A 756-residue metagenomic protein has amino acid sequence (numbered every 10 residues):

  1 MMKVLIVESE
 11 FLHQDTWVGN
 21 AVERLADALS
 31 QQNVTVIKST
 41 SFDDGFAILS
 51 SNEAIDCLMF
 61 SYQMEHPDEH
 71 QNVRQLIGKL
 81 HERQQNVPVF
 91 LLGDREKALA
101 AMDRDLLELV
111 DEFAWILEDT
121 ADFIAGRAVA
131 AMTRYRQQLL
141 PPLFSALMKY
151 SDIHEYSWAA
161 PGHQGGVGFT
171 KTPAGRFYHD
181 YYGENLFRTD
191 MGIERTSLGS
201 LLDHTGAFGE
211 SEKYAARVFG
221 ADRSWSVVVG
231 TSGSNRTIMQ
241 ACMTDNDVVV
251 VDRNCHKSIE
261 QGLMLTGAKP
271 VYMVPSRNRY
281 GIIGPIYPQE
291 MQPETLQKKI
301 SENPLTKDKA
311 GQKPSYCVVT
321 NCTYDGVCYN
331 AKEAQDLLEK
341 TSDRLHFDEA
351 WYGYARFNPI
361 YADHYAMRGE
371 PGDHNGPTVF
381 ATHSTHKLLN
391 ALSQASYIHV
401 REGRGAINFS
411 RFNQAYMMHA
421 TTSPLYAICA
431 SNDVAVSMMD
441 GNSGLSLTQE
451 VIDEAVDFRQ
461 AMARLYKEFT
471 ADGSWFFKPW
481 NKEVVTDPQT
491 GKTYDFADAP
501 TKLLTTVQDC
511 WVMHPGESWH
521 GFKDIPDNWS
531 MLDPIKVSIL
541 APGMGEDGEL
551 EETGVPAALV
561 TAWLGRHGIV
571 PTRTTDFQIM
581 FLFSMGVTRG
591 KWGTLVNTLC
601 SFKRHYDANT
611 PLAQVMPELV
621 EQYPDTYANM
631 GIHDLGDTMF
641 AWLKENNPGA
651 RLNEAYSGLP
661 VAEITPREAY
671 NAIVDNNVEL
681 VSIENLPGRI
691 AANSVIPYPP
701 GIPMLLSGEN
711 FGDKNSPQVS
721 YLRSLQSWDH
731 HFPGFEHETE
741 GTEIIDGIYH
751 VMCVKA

Functional and structural regions predicted by a protein language model:
M1-L29, K38, L58, F90 (+1 more regions): Conserved acidic segment of CheY-like receiver
S9, Y62-M64, N321: Residue immediately C-terminal to the conserved phosphorylatable aspartate in receiver
E10-L12, L91-A98, D119, A350-Y354 (+1 more regions): Short beta-alpha junction loops
T16-L25, D68-G78, P293-Q297, A331-K332 (+3 more regions): Well-ordered, non-membrane alpha-helical segments in soluble/globular domains
W17-E23, F42-G45, A54-Q84, G93-A101: Conserved phosphotransfer microenvironments
S39-F42, A47-N52, G78, T231-T244 (+1 more regions): Conserved PLP-enzyme active-site core in the AAT-like
L49-E53, C57, V73, K97-L99 (+5 more regions): Non-catalytic terminal extensions of PLP-dependent enzymes
A174-V271: Long, structured ligand/cofactor-binding scaffold of large enzymes
